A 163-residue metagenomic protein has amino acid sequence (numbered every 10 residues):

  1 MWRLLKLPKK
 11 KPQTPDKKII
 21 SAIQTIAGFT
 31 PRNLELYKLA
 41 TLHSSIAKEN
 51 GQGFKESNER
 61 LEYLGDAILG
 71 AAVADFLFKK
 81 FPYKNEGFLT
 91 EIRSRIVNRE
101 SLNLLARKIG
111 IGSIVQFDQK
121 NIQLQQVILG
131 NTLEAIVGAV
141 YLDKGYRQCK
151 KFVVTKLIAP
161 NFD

Functional and structural regions predicted by a protein language model:
M1-D163: Double-stranded RNA-binding/processing signature
